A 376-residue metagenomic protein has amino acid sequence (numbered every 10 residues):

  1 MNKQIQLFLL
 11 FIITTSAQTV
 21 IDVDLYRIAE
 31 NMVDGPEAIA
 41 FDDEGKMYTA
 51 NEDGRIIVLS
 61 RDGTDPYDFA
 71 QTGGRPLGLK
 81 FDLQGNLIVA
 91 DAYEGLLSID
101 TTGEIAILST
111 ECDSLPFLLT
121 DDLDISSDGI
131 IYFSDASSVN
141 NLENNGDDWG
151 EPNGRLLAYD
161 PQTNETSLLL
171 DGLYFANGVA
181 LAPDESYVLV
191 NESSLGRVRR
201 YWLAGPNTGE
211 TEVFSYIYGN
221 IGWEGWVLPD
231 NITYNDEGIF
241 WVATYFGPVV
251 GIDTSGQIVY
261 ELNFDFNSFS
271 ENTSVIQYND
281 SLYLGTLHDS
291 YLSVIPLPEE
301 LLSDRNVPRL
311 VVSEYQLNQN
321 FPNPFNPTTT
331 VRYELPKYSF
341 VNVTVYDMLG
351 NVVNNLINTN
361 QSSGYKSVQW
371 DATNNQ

Functional and structural regions predicted by a protein language model:
Q18-V33: A short helix->beta-strand "capping" segment at the edge of beta-propeller domains
D24-R27, Y67-Q71, A106-T110, S167-D171 (+2 more regions): Beta-propeller fold detector
N31-E44, T72-Y93, D113-I131, S137-V139 (+6 more regions): Beta-rich, blade/repeat-based domains predominating in secreted/periplasmic proteins but also intracellular
R55-I57, G95-L97, G154-L157, R197-R199 (+2 more regions): A short loop-to-beta-strand structural motif that recurs across blades of beta-propeller domains
S60-T64, D100-E104, D160-N164, W202-N207 (+2 more regions): Short loop/turn segments that connect beta-strands within beta-propeller blades
R197, Y201, Y216-V259: Loop/turn-rich, solvent-exposed surfaces of beta-rich toroidal or solenoidal domains
R305-F321, F325-V345, N355, S367-T373: Glycine-centered coil/turn sites that cap beta-strands in beta-rich domains
